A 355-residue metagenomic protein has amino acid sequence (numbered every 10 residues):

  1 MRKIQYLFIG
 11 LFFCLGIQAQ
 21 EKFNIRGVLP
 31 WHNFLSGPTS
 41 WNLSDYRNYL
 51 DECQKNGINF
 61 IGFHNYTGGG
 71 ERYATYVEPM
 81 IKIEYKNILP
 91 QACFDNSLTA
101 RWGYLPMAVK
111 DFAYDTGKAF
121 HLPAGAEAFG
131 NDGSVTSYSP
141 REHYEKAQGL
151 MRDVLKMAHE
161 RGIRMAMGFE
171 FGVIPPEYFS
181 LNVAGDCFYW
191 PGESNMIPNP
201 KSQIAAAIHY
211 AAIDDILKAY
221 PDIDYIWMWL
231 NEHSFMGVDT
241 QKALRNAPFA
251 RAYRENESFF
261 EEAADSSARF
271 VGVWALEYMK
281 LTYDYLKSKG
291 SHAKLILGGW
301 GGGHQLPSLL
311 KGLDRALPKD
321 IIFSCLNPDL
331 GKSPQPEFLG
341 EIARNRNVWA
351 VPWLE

Functional and structural regions predicted by a protein language model:
M1-Q20: Bacterial Sec-dependent N-terminal signal peptides
Q20-Y49, N56, F60, H64 (+1 more regions): N-terminal hydrophobic targeting/anchoring segments and the immediately downstream early-domain regions of hydrolases
W31-N33, Q54, N59-Y66, G70-G125 (+1 more regions): Catalytic-core regions of glycoside hydrolase
A128-D132: Cytosolic regulatory/linker segments at or just downstream of nucleotide-handling modules in signal-transduction
